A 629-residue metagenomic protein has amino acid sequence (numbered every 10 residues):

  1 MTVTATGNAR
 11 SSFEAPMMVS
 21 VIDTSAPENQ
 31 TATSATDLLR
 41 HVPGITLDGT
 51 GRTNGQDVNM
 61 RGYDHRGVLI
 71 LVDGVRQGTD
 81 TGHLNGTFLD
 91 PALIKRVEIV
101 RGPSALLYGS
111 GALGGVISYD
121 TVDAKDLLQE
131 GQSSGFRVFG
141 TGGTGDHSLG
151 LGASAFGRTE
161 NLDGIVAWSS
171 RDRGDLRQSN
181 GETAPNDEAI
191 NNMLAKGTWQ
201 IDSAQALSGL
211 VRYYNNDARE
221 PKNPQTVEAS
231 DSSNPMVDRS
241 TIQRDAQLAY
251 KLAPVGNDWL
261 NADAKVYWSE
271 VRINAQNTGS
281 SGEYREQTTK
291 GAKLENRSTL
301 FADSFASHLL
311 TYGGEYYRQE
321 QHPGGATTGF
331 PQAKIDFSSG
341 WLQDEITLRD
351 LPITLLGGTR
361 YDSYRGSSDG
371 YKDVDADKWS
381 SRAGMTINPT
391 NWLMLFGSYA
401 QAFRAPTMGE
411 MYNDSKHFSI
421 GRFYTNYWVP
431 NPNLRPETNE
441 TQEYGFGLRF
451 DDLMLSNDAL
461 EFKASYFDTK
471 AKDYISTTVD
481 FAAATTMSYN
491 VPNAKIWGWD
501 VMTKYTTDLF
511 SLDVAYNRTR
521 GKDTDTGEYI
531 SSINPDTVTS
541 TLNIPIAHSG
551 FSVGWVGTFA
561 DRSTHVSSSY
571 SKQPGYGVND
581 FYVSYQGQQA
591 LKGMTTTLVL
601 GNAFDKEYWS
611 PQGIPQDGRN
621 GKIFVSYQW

Functional and structural regions predicted by a protein language model:
M1-Q129, H147, S269, Y444 (+1 more regions): Acidic, small-polar-rich N-terminal luminal/periplasmic segments of exported/outer-membrane proteins
T121-G157, A333: Short strand-turn segments of transmembrane beta-barrel domains in outer membranes, especially the first one or two
K125-D126, S133, A153-T241, Y529 (+1 more regions): Periplasmic-side early beta-strands and strand-to-turn transitions of outer-membrane beta-barrels
N161-S179, I190, D263-V266, N274-Q276 (+5 more regions): Surface-exposed extracellular loop regions of Gram-negative outer-membrane beta-barrel proteins
D163-V166, N261-N277, F396, N433-N490 (+2 more regions): Membrane-embedded beta-barrel scaffold of Gram-negative outer-membrane proteins
S179-E188, A204-A262, S269-T289, A326-A333: Flexible loop and strand-edge segments within Gram-negative outer membrane beta-barrel domains
P224-A229, S363-R365, D373, I387 (+5 more regions): Surface-exposed extracellular loop regions of Gram-negative outer-membrane beta-barrel proteins, predominantly
L348, P352-L355, S456-K472, M487-V566 (+3 more regions): Gram-negative outer-membrane beta-barrel transporters
